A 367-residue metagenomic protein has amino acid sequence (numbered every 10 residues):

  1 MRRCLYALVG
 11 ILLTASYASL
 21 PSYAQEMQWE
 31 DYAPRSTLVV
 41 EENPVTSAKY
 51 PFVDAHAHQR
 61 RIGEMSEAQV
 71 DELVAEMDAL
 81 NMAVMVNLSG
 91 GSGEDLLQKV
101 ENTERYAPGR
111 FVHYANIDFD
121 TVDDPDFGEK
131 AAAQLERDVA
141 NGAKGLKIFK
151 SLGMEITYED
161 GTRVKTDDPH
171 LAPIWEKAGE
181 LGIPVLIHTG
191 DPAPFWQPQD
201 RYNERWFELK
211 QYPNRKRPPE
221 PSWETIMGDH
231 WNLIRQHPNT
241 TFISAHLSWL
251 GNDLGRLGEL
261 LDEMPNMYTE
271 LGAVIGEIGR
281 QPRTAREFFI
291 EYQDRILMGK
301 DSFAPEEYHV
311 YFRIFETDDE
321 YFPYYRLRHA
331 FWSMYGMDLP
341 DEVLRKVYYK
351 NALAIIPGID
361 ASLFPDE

Functional and structural regions predicted by a protein language model:
Y6-S19: Bacterial N-terminal signal peptides
Y23-G109: An N-terminally biased module of ancient metal coordination in phosphate/nucleic-acid-related enzymes
E26-W29, P34, L96-P213: Active-site gating/metal-coordination segments in enzymes
S36-E41, A68-L73, E94-T103, K130-Q134 (+3 more regions): Alpha-helical scaffolding within the catalytic cores of extracellular/periplasmic polymer-degrading hydrolases
P44-S47, V74-A79, Q98-F111, A133-A143 (+4 more regions): Acidic (Asp/Glu)-rich catalytic clusters
V53-A57, V84-N87, V112-A115, L146-I148 (+4 more regions): Hydrophobic faces of well-ordered beta-strands that scaffold small-molecule active sites in alpha/beta enzyme cores
R60-Q69, N87-L97, D120-E129, I156 (+4 more regions): Acidic-and-aromatic substrate-binding clefts and catalytic sites of carbohydrate-active enzymes
P218, E224-N232, H237-E367: H/E-rich (His + Asp/Glu) clusters that bind or coordinate divalent metals
